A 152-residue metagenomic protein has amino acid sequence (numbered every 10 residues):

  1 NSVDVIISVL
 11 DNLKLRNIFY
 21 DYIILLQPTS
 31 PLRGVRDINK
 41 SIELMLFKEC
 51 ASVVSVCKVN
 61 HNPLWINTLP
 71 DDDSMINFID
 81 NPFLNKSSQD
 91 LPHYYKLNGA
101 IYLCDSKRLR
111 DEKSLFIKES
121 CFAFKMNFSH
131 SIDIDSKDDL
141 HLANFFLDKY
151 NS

Functional and structural regions predicted by a protein language model:
N1-S8, Y22, P31-S120, K125: Conserved core of the sugar-phosphate nucleotidyltransferase
K14-I24: Short acidic donor-binding loop at the edge of a beta-strand
F124-K125, S129-S152: Hydrophobic helical membrane-anchoring modules
